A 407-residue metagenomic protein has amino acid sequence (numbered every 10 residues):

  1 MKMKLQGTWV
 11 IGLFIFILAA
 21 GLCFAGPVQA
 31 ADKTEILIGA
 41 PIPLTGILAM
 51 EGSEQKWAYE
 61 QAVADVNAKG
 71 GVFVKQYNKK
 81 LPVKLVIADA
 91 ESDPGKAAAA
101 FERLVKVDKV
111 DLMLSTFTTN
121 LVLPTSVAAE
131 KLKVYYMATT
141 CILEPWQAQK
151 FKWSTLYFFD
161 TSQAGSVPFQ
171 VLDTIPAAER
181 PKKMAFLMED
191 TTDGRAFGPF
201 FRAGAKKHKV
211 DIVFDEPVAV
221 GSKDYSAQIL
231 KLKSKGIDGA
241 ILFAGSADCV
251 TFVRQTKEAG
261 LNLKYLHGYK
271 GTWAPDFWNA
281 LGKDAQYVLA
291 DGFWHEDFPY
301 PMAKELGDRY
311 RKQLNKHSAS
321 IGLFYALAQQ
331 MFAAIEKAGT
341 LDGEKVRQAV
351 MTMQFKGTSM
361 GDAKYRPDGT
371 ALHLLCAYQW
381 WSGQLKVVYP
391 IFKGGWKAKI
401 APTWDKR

Functional and structural regions predicted by a protein language model:
M1-L37, E102, K406-R407: Short, low-complexity disordered leader/linker segments with a strong preference for bacterial N-terminal type II
A31-K33, W57-L85, E179, H208-K209: Signal peptide-proximal N-terminal region of secreted/periplasmic/extracellular or secretory-lumen proteins
G39-E60, A88-P94, F117-N120, L187-A196 (+2 more regions): Extracytoplasmic "Venus flytrap"
W57, G95, K106-E216, K264-L289 (+1 more regions): Extracytoplasmic ligand/sensor domains, especially the bilobed periplasmic-binding protein
Y77-K80, K84-P94, F214-D224: Short beta->alpha junction loops
V86-D111, D173-P176, D224-G236: Short, well-structured alpha-helical segments in soluble
V253-Y325, E336, I391-R407: Extracellular/periplasmic periplasmic-binding protein-like sensory domains
R309-I321, Q330-Y389: Segments of small-molecule ligand-sensing domains
